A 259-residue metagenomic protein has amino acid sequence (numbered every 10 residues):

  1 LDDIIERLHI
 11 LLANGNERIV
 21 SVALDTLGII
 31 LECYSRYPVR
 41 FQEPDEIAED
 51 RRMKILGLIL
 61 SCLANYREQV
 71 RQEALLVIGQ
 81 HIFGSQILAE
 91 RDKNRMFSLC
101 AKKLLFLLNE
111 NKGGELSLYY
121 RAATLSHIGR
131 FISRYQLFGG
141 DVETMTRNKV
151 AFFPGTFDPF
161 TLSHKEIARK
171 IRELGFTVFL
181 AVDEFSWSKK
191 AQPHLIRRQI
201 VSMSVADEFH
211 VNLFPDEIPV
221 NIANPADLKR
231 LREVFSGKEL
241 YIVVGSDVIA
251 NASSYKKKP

Functional and structural regions predicted by a protein language model:
E6-A13, G57-A64: HEAT/HEAT-like alpha-solenoid repeats
S21: Acidic helix/loop or adjacent segment enriched in Glu/Asp that either coordinates divalent metal
L24, G28, R40-C62, E68-P259: Nucleotidyltransferase catalytic core that binds NTPs
L31-Y37: Extended, well-ordered alpha-helical segments in internal regulatory regions
